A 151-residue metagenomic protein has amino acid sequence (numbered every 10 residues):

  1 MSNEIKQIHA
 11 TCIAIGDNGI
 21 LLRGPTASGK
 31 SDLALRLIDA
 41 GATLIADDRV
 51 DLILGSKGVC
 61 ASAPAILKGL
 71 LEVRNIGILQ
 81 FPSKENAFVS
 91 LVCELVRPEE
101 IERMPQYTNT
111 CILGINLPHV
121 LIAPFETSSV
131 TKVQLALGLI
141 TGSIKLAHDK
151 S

Functional and structural regions predicted by a protein language model:
M1-N18, R23, G55, L139 (+2 more regions): Extreme N-terminal, non-catalytic leader segments that precede Walker-type/kinase nucleotide-binding cores
E4-K6, I45, E102-R103: Short solvent-exposed loop/turn micro-motifs enriched in small/polar/acidic residues
Q7-I8, K30-S31, I78-Q80: A generic local structural motif
A10-C12, R49, Y107: Short, acidic/polar N-cap/turn motifs at the starts of alpha helices
A14-I38: Glycine-rich phosphate-binding P-loop
D39, T43-R97: Conserved nucleotide-sensing/catalytic segment adjacent to the nucleotide-binding pocket in NTP-handling enzymes
E85-S151: Conserved NTP phosphate-binding and transfer environment spanning the P-loop NTPase/kinase superfamily
